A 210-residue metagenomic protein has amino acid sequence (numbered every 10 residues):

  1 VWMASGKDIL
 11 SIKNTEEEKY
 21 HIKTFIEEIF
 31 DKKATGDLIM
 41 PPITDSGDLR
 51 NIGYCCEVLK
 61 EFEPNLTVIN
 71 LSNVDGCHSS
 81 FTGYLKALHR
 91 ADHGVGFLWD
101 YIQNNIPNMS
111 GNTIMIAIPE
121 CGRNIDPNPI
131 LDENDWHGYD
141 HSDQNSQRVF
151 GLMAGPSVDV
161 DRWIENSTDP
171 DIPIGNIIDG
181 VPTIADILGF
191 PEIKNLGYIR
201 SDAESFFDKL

Functional and structural regions predicted by a protein language model:
V1-L66, L71-S79: His/Asp/Glu-rich, glycine-adjacent segments that coordinate divalent cations and/or stabilize oxyanion chemistry on
M3, L85-K86, G96-G111, C121 (+1 more regions): Membrane-interface soluble catalytic domains
T35-I39, Y84-K86, I114-E120: A generic short-segment signal for beta-strand/edge and adjacent turn/coil regions
D45-F62, T67, V74-M115, P129-L131 (+2 more regions): A long, amphipathic alpha-helix that forms part of the scaffold/cap immediately adjacent to metal-dependent active
I69, M115-A117, G151-M153: Structural beta-sheet core signal
N73-D75, P119-N124: Short, internal active-site loops enriched in acidic
